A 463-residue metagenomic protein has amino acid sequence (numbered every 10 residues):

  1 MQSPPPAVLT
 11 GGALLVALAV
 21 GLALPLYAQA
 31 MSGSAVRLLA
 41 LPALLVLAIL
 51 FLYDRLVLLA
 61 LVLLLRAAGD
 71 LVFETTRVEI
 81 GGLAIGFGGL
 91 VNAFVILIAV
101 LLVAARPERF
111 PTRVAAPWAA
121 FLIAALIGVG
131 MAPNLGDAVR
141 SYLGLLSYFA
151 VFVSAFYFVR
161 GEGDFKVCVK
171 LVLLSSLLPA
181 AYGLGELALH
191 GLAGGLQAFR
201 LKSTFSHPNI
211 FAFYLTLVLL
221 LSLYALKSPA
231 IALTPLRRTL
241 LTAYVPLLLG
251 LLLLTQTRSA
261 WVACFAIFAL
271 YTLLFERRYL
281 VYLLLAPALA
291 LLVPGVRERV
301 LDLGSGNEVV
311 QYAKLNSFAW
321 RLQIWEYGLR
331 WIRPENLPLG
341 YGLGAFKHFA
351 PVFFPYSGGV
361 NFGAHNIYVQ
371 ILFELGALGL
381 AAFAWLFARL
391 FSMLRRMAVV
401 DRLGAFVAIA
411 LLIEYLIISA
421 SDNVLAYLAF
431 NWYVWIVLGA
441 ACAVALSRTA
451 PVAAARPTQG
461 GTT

Functional and structural regions predicted by a protein language model:
M1-V20, S228-P229, V399-R402, N423 (+1 more regions): A juxtamembrane structural motif centered on a specific transmembrane helix
L9-L101, I127-M131, Y415-I417: N-terminal signal-anchor transmembrane segment
T10, A17-P25, A43-A48, A99 (+11 more regions): Alpha-helical transmembrane segments of multi-pass inner-membrane proteins
F51-L63, E108-F121, V167-V172, L240-L241 (+1 more regions): Membrane-interfacial loop-to-transmembrane alpha-helix junctions, especially the N-terminal start
G86-I96, R113-A124, L135-Y157, S176: Aromatic-anchored transmembrane helix interface
A181, L189-H190, T255, T272-Y312 (+2 more regions): A membrane-periplasm/extracellular boundary helix in multi-pass inner-membrane enzymes that assemble envelope glycans
A193-Q197, L201, V309-E326, R330 (+2 more regions): Long extracytoplasmic/lumenal interhelical loops at the membrane interface of multi-pass membrane proteins
Y244-P246, N366, W385, S392-D422 (+2 more regions): Loop-to-helix entry and N-terminal half of a specific, functionally important transmembrane alpha helix in multi-pass
